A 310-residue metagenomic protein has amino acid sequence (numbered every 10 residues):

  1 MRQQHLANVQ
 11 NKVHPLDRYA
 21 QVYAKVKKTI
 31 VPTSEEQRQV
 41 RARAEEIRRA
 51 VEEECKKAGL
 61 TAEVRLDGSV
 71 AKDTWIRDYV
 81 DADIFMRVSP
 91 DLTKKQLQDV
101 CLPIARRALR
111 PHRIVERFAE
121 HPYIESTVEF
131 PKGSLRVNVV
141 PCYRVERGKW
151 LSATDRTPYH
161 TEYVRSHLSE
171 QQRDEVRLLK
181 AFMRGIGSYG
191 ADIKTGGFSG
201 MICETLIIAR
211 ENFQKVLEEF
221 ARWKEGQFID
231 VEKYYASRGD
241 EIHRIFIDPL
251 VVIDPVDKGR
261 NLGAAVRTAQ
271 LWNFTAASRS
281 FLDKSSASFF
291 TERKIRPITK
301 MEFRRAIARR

Functional and structural regions predicted by a protein language model:
M1-Y79, P90-Q96, I124-T127, C142-R144: N-terminal regions immediately upstream of nucleotidyltransferase
V51, C55, D99-W150: Conserved catalytic core of two-metal-ion nucleotidyltransferases
D67-K72, A82-D91, P131, C142-R144 (+3 more regions): An acidic- and aromatic-residue-enriched active-site/binding cleft used to recognize and process polar
W75-V80, I84-R87, N138-R173: Hydrophobic, small-residue-rich alpha-helical packing segments that form membrane-like cores
L92-D99, K215-E218: Short, conserved charged micro-motifs
A105-A108, T154, Y159-T161, E175-L179 (+1 more regions): Long, basic N-terminal domains or extensions that often function in RNA/ssDNA interaction or organelle/cellular
Q171, E175-R310: Conserved nucleotidyltransferase catalytic core and NTase-mimicking acidic/glycine-rich helix/loop elements in nucleic
